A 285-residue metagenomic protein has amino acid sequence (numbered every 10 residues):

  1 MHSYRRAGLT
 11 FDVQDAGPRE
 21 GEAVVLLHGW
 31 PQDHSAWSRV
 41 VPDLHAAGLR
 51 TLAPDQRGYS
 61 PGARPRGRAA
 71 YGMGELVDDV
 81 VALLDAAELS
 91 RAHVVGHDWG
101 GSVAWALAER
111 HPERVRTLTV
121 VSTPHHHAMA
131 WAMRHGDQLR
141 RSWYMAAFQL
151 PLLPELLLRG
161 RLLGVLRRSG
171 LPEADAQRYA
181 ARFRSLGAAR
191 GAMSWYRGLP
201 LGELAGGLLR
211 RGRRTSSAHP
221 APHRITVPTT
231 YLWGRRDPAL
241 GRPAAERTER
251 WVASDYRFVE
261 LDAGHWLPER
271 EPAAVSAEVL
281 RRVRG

Functional and structural regions predicted by a protein language model:
M1-V24, A46-L49, L89-S90, A253 (+1 more regions): Alpha/beta-hydrolase fold catalytic core
S3, T51-A53, Y231, F258-E260: Conserved beta-strand scaffold positions in the cores of enzyme catalytic domains, especially in NTP/NDP-utilizing
A7, G17, D55, S122 (+1 more regions): Residues at the C-termini of beta-strands that transition into short coil/loop
L9-F11, A23, A36, Y59-S90 (+3 more regions): Flexible "cap/lid" subdomain of the alpha/beta-hydrolase fold that forms the substrate-access gate
Q14-A63: Conserved HGGG/HGGXW glycine-rich cap/lid loop of the alpha/beta-hydrolase fold
V40, L107, E278-R282: Hydrophobic residues on the short alpha-helix immediately C-terminal to a glycine-rich phosphate/catalytic loop
V80, L84, V275, V279 (+1 more regions): Hydrophobic "lid"/C-terminal helical patch of Rossmann-like NAD(P)-dependent dehydrogenase/epimerase domains
A263-P272: Catalytic histidine-centered segment of alpha/beta-hydrolase-like enzymes
